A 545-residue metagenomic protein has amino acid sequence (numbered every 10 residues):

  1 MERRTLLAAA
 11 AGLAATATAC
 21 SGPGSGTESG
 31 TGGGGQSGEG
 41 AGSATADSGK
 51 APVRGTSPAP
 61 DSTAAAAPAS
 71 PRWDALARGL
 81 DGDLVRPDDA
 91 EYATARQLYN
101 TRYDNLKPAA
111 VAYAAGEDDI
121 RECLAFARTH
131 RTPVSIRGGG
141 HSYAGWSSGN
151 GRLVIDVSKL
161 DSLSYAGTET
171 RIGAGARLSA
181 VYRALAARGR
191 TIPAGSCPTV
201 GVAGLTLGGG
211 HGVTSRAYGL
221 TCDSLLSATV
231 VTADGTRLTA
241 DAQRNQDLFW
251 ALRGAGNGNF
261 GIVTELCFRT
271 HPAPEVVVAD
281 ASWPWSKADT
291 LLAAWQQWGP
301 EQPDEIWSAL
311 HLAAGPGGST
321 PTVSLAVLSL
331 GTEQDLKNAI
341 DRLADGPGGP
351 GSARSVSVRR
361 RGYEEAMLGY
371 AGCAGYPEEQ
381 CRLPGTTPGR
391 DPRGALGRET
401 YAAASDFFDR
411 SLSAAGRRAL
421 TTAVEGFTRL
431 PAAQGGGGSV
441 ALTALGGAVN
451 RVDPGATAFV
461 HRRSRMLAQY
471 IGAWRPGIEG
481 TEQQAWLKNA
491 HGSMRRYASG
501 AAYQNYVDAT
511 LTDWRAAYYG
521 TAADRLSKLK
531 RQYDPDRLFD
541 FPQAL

Functional and structural regions predicted by a protein language model:
E2-L545: Soluble FAD-dependent oxygen oxidases
